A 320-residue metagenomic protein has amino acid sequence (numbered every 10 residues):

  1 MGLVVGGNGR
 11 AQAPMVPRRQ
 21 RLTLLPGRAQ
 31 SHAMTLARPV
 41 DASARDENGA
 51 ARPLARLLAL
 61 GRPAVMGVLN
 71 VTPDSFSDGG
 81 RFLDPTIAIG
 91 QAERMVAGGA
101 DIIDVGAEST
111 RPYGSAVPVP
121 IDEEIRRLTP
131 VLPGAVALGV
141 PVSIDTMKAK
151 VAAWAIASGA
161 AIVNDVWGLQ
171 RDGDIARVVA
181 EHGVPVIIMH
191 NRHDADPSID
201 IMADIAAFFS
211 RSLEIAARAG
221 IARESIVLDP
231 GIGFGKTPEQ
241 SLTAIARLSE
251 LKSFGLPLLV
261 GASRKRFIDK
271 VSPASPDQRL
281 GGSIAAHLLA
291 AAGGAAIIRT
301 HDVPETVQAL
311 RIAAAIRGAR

Functional and structural regions predicted by a protein language model:
M1-V16: Extreme N-terminal basic, low-complexity initiation segments that serve as generic localization/processing leaders
L3, L22-L25, L36: Leucine-biased recognition of intrinsically disordered, low-complexity hydrophobic segments
T23, Q30-A33, E47: Short, positively charged and aromatic/hydrophobic N-terminal segments
L36-R38, R45-N48, L60, S77-R94 (+7 more regions): Active-site-adjacent loop and "lid" segments of alpha/beta metabolic enzymes
Q91-G106: Catalytic domains of carbohydrate-active enzymes, especially glycoside hydrolases
